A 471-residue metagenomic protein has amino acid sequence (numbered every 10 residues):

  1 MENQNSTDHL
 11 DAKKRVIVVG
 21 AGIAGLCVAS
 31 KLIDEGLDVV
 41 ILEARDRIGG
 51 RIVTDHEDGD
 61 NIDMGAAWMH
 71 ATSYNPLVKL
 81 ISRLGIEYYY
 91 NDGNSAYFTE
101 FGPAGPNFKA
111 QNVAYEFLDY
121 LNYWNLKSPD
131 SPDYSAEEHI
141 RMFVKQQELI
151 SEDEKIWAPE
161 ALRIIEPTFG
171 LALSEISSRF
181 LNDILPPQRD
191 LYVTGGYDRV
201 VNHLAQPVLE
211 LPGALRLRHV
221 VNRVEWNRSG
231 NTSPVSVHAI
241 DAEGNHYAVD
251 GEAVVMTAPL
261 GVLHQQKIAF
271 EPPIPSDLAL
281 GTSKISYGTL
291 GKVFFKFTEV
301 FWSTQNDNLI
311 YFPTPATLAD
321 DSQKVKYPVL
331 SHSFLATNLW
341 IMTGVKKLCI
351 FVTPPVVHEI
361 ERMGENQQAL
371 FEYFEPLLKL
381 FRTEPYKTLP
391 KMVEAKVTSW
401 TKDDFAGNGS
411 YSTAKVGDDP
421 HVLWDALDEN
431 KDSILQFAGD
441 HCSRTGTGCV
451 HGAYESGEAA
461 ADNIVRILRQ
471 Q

Functional and structural regions predicted by a protein language model:
M1-Q471: FAD-dinucleotide binding site
